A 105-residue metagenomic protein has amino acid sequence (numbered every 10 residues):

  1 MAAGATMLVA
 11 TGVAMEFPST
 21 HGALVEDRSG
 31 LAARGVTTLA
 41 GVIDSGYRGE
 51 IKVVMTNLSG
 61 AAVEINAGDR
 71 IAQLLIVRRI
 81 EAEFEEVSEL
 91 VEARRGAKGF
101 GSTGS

Functional and structural regions predicted by a protein language model:
M1-I80: Compact, glycine-rich, soluble single-domain proteins
R70, I80-S105: Helix-rich terminal scaffold detector
